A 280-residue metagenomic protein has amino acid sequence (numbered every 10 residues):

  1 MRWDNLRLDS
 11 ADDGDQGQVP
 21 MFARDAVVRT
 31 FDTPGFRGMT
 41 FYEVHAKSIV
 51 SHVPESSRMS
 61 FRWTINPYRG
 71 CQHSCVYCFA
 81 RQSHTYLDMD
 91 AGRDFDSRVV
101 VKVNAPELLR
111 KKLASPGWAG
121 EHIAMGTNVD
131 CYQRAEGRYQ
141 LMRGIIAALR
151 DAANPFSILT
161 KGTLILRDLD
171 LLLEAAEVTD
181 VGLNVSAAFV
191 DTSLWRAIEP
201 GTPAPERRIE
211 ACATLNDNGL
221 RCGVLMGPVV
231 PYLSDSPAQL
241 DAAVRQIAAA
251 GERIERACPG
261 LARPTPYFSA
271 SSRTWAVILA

Functional and structural regions predicted by a protein language model:
M1-H45, S51, D235-A280: Auxiliary Fe-S-binding modules of radical SAM enzymes
D32-R69, V76-N184, A188-R196, P205-A213: Conserved Radical SAM active-site core
L87, Y132-Q133, L233, R263-T265: Short catalytic/ligand-binding loop motif for oxyanion handling, primarily in non-cytosolic enzymes, centered on
R150, N216, R245-A248: Non-catalytic positions within long, well-ordered alpha-helices that form the structural scaffold/packing of enzyme
A153-N154, L220, G251-E252: A structural motif
S157, G223, E255-A257: Short hydrophobic alpha-helical runs that function as membrane-insertion/retention elements
T163-L166, V230-D241: Active-site glycine- and acidic-residue-rich loops that bind and position anionic ligands or nucleotide-like cofactors
V190-T192, E199-G201, T214-S236, P259-A262: Conserved strand-turn element in the central/C-terminal portion of the radical SAM core barrel that lines
